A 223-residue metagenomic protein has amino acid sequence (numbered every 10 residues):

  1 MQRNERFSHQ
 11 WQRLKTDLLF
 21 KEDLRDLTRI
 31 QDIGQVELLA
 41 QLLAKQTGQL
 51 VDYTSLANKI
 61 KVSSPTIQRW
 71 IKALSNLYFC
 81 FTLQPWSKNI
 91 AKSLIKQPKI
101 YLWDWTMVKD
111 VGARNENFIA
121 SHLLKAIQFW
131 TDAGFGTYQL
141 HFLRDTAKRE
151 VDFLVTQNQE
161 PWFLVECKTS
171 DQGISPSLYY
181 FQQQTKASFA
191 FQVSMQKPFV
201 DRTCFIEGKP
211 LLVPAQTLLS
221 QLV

Functional and structural regions predicted by a protein language model:
R3-P161: Accessory nucleic acid-recognition modules appended to NTPase machines
L83, L143-D145, V193-M195, A215-Q216: Conserved beta-strand termini and adjacent loop/short-helix elements that scaffold enzyme active sites in alpha/beta
Y101, H141, V165, F189-V193: Hydrophobic/aromatic beta-strand patches that form the interior of the parallel beta-sheet core in alpha/beta enzyme
F129-A133, Y180-S188: Arginine/glycine-rich "motif VI" loop of SF2 helicases in the C-terminal RecA-like domain
D152, S175-P176, R202-T203: Short glycine-/acidic-enriched loop or helix-start segments at secondary-structure transitions that form or flank
P161-D171: Active-site ExK catalytic segment of metal-dependent nucleases
S170-Y179: Active-site-adjacent loop/helix micro-motif of nuclease/hydrolase catalytic cores
K197-V223: Domain-level recognition of nuclease-like catalytic cores that cleave nucleotide substrates
